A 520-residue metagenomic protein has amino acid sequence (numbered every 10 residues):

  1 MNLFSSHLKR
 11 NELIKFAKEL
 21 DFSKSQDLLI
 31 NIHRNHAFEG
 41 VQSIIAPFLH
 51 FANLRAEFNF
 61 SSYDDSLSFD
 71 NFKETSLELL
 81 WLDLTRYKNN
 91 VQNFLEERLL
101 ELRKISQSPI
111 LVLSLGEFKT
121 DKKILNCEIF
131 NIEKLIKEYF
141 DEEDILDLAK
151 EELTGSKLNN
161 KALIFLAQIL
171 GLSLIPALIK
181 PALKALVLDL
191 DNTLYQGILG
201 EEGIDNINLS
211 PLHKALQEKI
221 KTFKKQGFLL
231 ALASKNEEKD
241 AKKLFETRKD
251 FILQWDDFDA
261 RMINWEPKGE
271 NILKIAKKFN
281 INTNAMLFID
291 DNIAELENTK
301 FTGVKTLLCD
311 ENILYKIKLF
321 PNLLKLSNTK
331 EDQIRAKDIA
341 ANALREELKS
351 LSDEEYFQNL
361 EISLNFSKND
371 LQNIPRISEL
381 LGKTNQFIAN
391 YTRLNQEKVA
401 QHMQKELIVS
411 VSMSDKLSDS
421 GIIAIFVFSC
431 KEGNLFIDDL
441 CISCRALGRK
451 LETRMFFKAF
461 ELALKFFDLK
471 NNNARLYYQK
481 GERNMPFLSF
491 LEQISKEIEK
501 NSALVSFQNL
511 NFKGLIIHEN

Functional and structural regions predicted by a protein language model:
M1-N520: Catalytic cores of nucleotide-enabled group-transfer and carboxylate-activating enzymes in metabolic and assembly-line
